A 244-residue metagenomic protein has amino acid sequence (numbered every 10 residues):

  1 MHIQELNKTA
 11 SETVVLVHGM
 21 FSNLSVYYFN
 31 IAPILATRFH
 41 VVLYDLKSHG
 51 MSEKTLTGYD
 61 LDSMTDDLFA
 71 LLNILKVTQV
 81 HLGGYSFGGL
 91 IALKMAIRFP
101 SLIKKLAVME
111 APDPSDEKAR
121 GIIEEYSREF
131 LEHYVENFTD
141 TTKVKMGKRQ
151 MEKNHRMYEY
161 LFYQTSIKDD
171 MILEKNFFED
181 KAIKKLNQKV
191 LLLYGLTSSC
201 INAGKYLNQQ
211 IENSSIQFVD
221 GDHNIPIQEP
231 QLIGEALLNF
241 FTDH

Functional and structural regions predicted by a protein language model:
H2-M51: Conserved HGGG/HGGXW glycine-rich cap/lid loop of the alpha/beta-hydrolase fold
H18, V80, G84-G89: Conserved alpha/beta-hydrolase "nucleophile elbow" surrounding the catalytic nucleophile
V26-Y28, S52-T57, K118-R120, A203-G204: Conserved catalytic-core motifs of eukaryotic protein kinase domains, centered on the activation segment
F29, V42-G83, E235: Active-site loop/oxyanion-hole signature of alpha/beta-hydrolase fold enzymes
P33-I34, V190-G221: Conserved loop-alpha-helix segment in the C-terminal half of the alpha/beta-hydrolase fold that carries the catalytic
L90-I97, K104-Y134: Flexible "cap/lid" loop of the alpha/beta hydrolase fold
E117, G121-I122, E132-K185: Conserved alpha/beta-hydrolase catalytic His-Asp/Glu region
G221-G234: Catalytic histidine-centered segment of alpha/beta-hydrolase-like enzymes
